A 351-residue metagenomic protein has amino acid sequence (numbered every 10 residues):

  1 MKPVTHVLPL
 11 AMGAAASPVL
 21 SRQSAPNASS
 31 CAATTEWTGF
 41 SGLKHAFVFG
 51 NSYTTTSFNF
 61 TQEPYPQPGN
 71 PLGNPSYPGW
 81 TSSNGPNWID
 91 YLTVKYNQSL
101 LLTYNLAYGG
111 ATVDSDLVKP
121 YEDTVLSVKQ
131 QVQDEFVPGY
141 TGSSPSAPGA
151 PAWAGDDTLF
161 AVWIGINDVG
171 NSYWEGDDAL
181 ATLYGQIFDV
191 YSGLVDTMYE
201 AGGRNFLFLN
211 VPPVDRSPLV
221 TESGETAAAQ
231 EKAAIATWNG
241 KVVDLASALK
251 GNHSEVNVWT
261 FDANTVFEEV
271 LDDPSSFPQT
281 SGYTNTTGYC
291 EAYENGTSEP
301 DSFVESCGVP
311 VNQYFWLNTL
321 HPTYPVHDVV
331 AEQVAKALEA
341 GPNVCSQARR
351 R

Functional and structural regions predicted by a protein language model:
P3, G13-R351: Conserved active-site regions of diverse hydrolases
T5-L8: Sec-dependent signal peptide hydrophobic core
